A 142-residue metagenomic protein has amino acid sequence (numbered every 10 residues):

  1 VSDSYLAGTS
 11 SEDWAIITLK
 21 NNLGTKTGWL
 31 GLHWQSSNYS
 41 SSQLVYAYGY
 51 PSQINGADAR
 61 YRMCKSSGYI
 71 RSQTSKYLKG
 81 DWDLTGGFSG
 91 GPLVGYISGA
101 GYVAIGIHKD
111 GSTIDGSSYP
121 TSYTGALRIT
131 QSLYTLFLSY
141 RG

Functional and structural regions predicted by a protein language model:
V1-T25: Conserved catalytic-core segment of clan PA serine endopeptidases
L6, N21-T25, P51-N55, L84-F88 (+1 more regions): Solvent-exposed loop/turn segments at secondary-structure junctions within structured extracellular/periplasmic domains
E12-W14, S42, S75: Extracytoplasmic
T18-G24, L30-D58: Short glycine/Trp-rich loop-beta-loop segment that forms part of the substrate-binding cleft
G56-A57, S98-V103, G116: Short, solvent-exposed loop/turn segments that connect beta-strands within catalytic domains and beta-strand-rich
M63-R71: Short beta-strand-centered aromatic/proline hotspots
D83-H108: Catalytic nucleophile loop of clan PA
I105, K109-G142: C-terminal cap/linker of serine protease catalytic domains
